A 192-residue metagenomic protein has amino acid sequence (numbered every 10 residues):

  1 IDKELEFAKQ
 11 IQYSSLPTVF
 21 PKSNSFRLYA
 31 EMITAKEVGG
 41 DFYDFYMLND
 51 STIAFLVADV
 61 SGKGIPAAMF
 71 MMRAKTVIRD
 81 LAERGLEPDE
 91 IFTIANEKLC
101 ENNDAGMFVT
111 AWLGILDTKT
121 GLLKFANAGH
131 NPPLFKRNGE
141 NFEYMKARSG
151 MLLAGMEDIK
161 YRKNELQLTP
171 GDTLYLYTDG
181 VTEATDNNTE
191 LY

Functional and structural regions predicted by a protein language model:
I1-Y175: … and, occasionally, acidic/histidine-rich disordered N-termini of signaling adaptors
D179: Conserved catalytic-loop aspartate of Hanks-type protein kinases
N187-Y192: Short, intrinsically disordered, charge-balanced linker/junction segments flanking boundaries in proteins
